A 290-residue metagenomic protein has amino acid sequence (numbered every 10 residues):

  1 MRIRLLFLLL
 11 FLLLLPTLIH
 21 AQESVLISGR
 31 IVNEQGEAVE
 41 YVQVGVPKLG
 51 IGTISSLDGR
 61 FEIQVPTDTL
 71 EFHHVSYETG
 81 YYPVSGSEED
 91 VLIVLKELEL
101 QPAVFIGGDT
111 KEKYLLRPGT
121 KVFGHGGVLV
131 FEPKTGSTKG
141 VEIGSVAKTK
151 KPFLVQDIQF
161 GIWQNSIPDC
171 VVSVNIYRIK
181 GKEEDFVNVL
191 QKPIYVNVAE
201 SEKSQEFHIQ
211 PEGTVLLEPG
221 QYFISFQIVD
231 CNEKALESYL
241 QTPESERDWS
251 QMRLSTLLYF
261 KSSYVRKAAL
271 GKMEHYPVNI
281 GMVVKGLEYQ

Functional and structural regions predicted by a protein language model:
Q22-V39: Structural motif
E37-V39, E62-T69, T214-P219: Short Pro-Gly-centered beta-turn/loop motif in secreted/extracellular proteins
G50-R60: Short, acidic Ser/Thr/Gly-rich low-complexity loop/linker segments typical of extracellular and cell-surface proteins
E71-P83: A short, solvent-exposed loop/turn motif at the edges and junctions of modular extracellular/periplasmic domains
H74-V75, L92-L129: Short, acidic, small-residue-rich periplasmic hinge/interaction motif at the N-terminus of Gram-negative outer-membrane
L154-N165, F226: A short beta-strand element within beta-rich, extracytoplasmic domains of secreted/secretory-pathway proteins
C170-S250: Aromatic- and Gly/Pro-enriched, solvent-exposed loop/edge beta-strand patches characteristic of beta-rich domains
E246-Q290: PGST-rich, cysteine-poor low-complexity/disordered linker and tail segments that act as flexible spacers
